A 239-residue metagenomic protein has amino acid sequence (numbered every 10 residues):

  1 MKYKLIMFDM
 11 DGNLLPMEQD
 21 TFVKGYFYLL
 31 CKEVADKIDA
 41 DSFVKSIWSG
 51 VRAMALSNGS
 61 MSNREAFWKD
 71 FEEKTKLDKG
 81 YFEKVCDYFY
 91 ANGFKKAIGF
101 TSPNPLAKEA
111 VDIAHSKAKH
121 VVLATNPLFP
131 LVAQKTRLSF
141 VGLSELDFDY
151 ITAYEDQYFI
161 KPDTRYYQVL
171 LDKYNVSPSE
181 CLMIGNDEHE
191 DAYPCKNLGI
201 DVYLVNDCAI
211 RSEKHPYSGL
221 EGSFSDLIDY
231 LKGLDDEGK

Functional and structural regions predicted by a protein language model:
M1-I6, K108, D112-I113, A124-F129 (+1 more regions): Asp-based, Mg2+/Mn2+-dependent phosphohydrolase catalytic module
M1-S46: Active-site neighborhood of HAD-like aspartate-dependent phosphohydrolases
D11-E18, R52-L56, H120-V122: A ubiquitous short alpha-helical element
L14-E18, A97-I98, I160: A generic structural signal for short coil/turn motifs at secondary-structure boundaries
E18-V23, S60, L131-V132: Short, flexible/disordered intra-domain loops and linkers
W48-A91: A metal-dependent, Asp-based hydrolase signature
Y81-E83, A91-L123: Short, acidic loop-to-helix structural element flanking the phosphoryl-transfer center in phosphate-processing enzymes
